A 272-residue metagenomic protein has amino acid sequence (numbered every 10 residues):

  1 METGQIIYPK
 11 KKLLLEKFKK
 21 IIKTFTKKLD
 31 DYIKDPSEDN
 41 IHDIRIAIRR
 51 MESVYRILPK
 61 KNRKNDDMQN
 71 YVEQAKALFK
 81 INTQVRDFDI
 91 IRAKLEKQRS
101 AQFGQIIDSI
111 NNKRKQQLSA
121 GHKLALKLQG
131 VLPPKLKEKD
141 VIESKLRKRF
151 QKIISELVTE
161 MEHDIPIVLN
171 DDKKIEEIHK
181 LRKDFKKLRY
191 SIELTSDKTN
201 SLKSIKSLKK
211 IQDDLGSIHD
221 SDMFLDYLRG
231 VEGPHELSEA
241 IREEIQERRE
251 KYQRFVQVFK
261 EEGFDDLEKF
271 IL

Functional and structural regions predicted by a protein language model:
M1-L272: Function-determining surface determinants
